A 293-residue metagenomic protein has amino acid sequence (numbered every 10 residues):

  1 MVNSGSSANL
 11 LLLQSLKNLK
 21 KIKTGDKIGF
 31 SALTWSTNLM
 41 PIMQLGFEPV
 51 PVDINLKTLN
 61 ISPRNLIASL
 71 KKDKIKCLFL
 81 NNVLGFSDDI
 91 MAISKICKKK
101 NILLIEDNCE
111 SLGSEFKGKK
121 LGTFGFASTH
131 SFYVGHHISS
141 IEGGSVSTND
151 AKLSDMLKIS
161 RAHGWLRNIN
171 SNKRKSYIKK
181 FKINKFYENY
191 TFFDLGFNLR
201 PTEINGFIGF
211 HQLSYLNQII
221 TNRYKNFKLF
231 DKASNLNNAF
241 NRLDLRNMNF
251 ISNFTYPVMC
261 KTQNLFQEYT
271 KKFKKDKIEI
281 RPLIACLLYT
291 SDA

Functional and structural regions predicted by a protein language model:
M1-K27, P41-M43, P51: Phosphate-binding glycine-rich loop
G5-S6, R64, A68, C77-N81 (+4 more regions): PLP-dependent aminotransferase class I/II
A32, P51-N55: Short beta->alpha connector loops at strand-helix junctions that form conserved, small/polar/Pro-enriched
L33-L39: Conserved coil-to-alpha-helix start sites within the AMP-binding
P41-I42, I96, I204: Hydrophobic/aromatic ligand-binding patch that stacks against planar heteroaromatic rings of cofactors or nucleotides
G46: Structured binding elements
K57-M156: Active-site phosphate-binding strand-loop segment of PLP-dependent enzymes
